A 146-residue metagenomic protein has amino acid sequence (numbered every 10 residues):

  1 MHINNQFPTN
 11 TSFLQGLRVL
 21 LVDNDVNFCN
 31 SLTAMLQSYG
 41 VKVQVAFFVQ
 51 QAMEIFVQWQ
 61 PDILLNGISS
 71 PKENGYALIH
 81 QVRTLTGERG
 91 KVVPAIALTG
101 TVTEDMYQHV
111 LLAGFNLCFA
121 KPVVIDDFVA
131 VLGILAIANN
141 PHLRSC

Functional and structural regions predicted by a protein language model:
M1-L20, N24-V26, R89, V124-C146: Non-catalytic signal-transmission and effector/linker regions of two-component phosphorelay proteins
V26-Q44, Q50: Two-component/phosphorelay signaling modules centered on CheY-like receiver
V45-I63, G67: Acidic, metal-coordinating helix/loop segments flanking the phosphotransfer/catalytic sites of two-component signaling
F48, N74-H80: Acidic catalytic/metal-coordinating carboxylates
Q60, E88-P94: His-Asp phosphorelay/catalytic-motif detector in bacterial-type signaling
G67-I68, T99: Active-site residues of response regulator receiver
S70-P71, T103, P122: The feature encodes the CheY-like receiver
A77, I96, T101-F119, A130: Alpha4 helix (beta4-alpha4-beta5 surface) of REC/receiver domains from two-component response regulators
